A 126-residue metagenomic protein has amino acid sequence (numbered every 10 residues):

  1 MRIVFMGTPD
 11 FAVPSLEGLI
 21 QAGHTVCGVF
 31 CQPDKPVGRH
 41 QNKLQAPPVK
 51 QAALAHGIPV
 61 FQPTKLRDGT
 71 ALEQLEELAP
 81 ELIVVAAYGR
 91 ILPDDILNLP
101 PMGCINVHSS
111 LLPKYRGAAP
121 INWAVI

Functional and structural regions predicted by a protein language model:
M1-I126: One-carbon transfer enzymes
